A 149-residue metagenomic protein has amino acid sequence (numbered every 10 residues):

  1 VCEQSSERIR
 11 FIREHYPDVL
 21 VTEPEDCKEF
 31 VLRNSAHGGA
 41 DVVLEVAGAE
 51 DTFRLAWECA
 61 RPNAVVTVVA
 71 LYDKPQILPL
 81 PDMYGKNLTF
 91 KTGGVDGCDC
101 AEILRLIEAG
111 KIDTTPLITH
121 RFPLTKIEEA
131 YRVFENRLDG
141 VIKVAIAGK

Functional and structural regions predicted by a protein language model:
V1-F53: Adenosine-nucleotide cofactor-binding segment
E3, A70, G94: Conserved acidic E/D residue at the C-terminus of a beta-strand in Rossmann-like folds
Q4-S6, R54, E58, G97 (+1 more regions): C-terminal hydrophobic helical "lid"/dimerization subdomain of Rossmann-like NAD(P)H-dependent oxidoreductases
H15-Y16, R61, G85, A109 (+1 more regions): Short, well-ordered coil/turn elements that cap or connect secondary structure elements
K28, R33, H37, D73-H120 (+1 more regions): C-terminal substrate-binding/catalytic core of Rossmann-like NAD(P)-dependent dehydrogenases/reductases
G48, A70-L71: Short glycine-/small-residue-rich Rossmann-like dinucleotide-binding loops
A64-V65: Glycine-centered, small-residue-biased loops immediately flanking beta-strands in adenine/cofactor-binding cores
